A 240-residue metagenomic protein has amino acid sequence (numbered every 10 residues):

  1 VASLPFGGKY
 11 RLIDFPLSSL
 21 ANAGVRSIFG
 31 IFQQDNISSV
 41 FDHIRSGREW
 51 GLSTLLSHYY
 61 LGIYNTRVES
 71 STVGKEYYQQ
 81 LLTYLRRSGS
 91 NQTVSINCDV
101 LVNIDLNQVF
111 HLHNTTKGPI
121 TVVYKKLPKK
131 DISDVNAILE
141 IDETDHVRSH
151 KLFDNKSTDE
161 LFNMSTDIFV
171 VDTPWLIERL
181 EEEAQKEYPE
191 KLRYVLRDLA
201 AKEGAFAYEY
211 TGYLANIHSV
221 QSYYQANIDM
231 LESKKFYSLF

Functional and structural regions predicted by a protein language model:
V1-E49, L55: N-terminal glycine-rich phosphate-binding loop and ensuing alpha1 helix
G7, R11, V68-E76, E190: Conserved phosphate-coordination/catalytic loops
L12-P16, E76-L81, V195: Well-ordered alpha-helical segments embedded in enzymatic catalytic cores
R26-I28, Q92, P119, G204: Residues at the starts of beta-strands that form the adenosine-phosphate
N36-I37, V102-N103, N216: Alpha-helix N-cap/loop-to-helix initiation residues
W50-I63, E140-D142, R197-A200: Short, conserved catalytic or adaptor-binding loops enriched in Gly and charged residues
S57-I138: Conserved beta-loop-beta/alpha segment of the NTase-like Rossmann-fold superfamily that binds/positions NTPs
V94, F110, D142-L239: Catalytic-core segments of class I nucleotidyltransferases/pyrophosphorylases that form NMP-activated intermediates
